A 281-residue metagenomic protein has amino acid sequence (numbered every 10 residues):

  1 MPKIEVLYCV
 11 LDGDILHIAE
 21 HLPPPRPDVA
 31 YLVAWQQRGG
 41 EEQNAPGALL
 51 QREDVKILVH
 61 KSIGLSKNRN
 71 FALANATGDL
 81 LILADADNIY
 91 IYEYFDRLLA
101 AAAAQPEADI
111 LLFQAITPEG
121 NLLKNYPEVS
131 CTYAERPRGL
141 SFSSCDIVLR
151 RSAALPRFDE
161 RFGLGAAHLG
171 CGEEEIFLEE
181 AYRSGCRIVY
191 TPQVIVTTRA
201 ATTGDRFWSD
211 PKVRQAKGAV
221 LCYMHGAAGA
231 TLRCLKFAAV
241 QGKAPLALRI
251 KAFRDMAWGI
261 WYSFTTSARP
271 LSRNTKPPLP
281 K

Functional and structural regions predicted by a protein language model:
M1-A30: N-proximal low-complexity "stem/linker" segments adjacent to membrane-targeting elements
H60-A76: Glycine-rich, basic loop-to-helix element that forms the pyrophosphate-binding segment of sugar-nucleotide handling
L81: Short aromatic/hydrophobic "clamp" motif used to bind/position activated sugar donors
E93-N125: Conserved donor NDP-sugar-binding/catalytic core segment of glycosyltransferases
E119, C131-R150, F162, H168-L169: A recurrent flexible, glycine/aromatic-enriched loop bordering the glycosyltransferase active site that acts as
L164-E179: Acidic donor-binding loop at a coil-to-helix junction in glycosyltransferase catalytic cores that engages
I188-T197, D210: Catalytic beta-strand/loop signature of glycosyltransferases that borders the donor
W208-K281: Non-catalytic, C-terminal membrane-associated alpha-helical segments of glycosyltransferases
